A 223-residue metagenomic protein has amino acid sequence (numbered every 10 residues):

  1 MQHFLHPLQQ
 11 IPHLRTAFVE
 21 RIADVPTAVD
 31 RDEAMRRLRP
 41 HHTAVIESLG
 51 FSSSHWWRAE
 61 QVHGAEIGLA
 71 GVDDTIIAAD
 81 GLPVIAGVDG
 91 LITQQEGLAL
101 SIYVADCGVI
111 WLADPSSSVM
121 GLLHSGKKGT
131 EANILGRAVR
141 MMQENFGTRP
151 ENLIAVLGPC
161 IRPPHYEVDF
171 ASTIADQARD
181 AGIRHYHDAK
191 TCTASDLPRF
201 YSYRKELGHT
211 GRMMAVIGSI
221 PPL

Functional and structural regions predicted by a protein language model:
M1-L223: Active-site microenvironment for binding and transforming phosphate-containing groups
